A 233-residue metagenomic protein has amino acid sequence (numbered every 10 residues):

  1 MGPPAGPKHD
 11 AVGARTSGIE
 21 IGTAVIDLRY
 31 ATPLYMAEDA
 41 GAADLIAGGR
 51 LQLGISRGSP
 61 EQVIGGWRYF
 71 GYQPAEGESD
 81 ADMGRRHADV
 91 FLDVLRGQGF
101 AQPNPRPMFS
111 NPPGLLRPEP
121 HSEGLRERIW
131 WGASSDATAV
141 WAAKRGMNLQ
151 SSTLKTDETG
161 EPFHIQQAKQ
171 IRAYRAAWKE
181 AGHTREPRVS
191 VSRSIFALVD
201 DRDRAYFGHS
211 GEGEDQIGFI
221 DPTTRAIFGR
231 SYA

Functional and structural regions predicted by a protein language model:
M1-I19: N-terminal beta1-alpha1-beta2 module of alpha/beta enzyme domains
M1-P4, L28-L34, T156-I165, A197-V199: Acidic-and-aromatic substrate-binding clefts and catalytic sites of carbohydrate-active enzymes
V12, A43, F91, A142 (+1 more regions): Conserved, mostly hydrophobic/aromatic
R15-G18, A47, A143-Q150: Glycine-enriched alpha-helix->loop->beta-strand junction motifs that scaffold or abut catalytic
I21-A24, L51-I55, R128-G132, M147-S152 (+1 more regions): Hydrophobic faces of well-ordered beta-strands that scaffold small-molecule active sites in alpha/beta enzyme cores
Y30-A101, K155: Flexible, glycine-rich active-site loops centered on histidine and acidic residues that chelate a metal or position
P74-P118, S151, T159-A233: An alpha-helical appendage that flanks or caps ligand/catalytic pockets
A137-I165: A conserved active-site cap/scaffold subdomain adjacent to cofactor or substrate pockets
